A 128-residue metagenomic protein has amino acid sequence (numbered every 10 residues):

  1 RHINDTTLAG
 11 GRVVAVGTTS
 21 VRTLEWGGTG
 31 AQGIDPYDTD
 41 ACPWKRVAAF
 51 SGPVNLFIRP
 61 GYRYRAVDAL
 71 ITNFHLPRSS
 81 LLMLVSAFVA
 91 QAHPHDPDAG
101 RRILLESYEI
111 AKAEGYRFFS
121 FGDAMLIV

Functional and structural regions predicted by a protein language model:
R1-V128: Surface-exposed, charge/polar-rich loops and edge strands
